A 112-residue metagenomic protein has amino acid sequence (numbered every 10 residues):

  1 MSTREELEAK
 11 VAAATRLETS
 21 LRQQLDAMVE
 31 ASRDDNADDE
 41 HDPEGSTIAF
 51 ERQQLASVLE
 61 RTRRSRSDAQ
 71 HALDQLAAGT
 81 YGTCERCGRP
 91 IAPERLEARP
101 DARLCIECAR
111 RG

Functional and structural regions predicted by a protein language model:
M1-A78: Interaction interfaces in information-processing and related assembly proteins
R64, C87-G88: Short amphipathic alpha-helical surface micro-motifs
A77-T80, D101: Short metal-coordination and nucleic-acid-contact micro-motifs, chiefly zinc-binding Cys/His arrays
G82-E85, R103: Cys/His-enriched microdomains
R86-C87, E107: Short, cysteine/histidine-rich loop/knuckle motifs that typically chelate Zn2+
I91-A92, R110: Short functional micro-motifs and their immediate structural scaffolds
P93-E97: Short, non-ligating residues that shape and space the ligands of small metal-coordination modules and catalytic
R99-R111: Cysteine-rich micro-motifs
